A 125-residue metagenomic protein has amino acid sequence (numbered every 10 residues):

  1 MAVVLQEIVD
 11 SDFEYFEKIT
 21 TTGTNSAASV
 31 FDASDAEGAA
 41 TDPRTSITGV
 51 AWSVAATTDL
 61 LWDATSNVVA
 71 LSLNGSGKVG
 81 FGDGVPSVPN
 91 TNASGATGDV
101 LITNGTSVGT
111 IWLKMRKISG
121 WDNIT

Functional and structural regions predicted by a protein language model:
M1-F13, N104-T125: C-terminal interaction-tip segments
M1-V54: N-terminal low-complexity, intrinsically disordered "leader/linker" segments enriched in small/polar and basic residues
F16-K18, S46-A51, G80-G82, D99 (+1 more regions): Ordered hydrophobic segments in well-structured contexts
A27-S34, V69-G75, W112-M115: Short amphipathic beta-strand/extended segments with alternating polar/hydrophobic composition
T48, A56-L60, G109: Short beta-strand/loop motifs in extracellular/secreted proteins, especially within beta-sandwich accessory domains
A55-L73: Short, surface-exposed beta-strand/strand-loop-strand elements in extracellular ectodomains
V68-P89: An anionic, turn-rich surface loop/hairpin at beta-sheet edges that serves as a generic interaction/coordination patch
P86-T110: Noncatalytic modules at the cell exterior or secretory-pathway interfaces, chiefly beta-strand-rich lectin/adhesion
